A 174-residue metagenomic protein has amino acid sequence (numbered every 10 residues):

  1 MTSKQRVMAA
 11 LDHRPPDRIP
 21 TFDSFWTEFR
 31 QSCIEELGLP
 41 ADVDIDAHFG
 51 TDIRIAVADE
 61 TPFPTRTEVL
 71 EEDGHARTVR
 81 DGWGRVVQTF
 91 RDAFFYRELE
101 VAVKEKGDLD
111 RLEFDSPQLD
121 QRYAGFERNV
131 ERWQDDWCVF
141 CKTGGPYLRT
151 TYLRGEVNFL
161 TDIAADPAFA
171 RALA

Functional and structural regions predicted by a protein language model:
M1-A174: Catalytic cores of TIM-barrel enzymes
